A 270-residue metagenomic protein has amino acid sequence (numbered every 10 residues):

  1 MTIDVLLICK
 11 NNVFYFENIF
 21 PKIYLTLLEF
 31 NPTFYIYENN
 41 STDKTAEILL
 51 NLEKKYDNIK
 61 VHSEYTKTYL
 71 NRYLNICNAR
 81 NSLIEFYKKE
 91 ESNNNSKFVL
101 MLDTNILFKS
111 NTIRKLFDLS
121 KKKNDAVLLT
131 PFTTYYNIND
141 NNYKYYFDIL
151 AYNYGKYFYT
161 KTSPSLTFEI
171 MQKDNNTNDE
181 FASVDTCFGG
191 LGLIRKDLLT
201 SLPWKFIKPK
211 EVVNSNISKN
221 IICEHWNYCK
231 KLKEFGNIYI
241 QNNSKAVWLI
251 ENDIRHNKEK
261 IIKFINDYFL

Functional and structural regions predicted by a protein language model:
T2-D4, T33, N227: Cell-envelope/extracellular polymer assembly enzymes that use nucleotide-activated donors
L7-I8, P32-N40, S63-E64: Short beta-strand/loop segment that forms part of the nucleotide-sugar
N12-L27: Short, well-formed alpha-helical segments that are part of the catalytic scaffolds of diverse glycosyltransferases
V13, Y37-I48, T66-T68: A conserved acidic beta->alpha catalytic loop
K54-S96: Active-site-proximal specificity loops/subdomain of glycosyltransferases
N93-L107: Short beta-strand-to-loop acidic/aromatic patch adjacent to the donor-nucleotide binding site
I106-K208: Conserved catalytic core of nucleotide-sugar-dependent glycosyltransferases
K173-L270: C-terminal catalytic/acceptor-binding lobe
